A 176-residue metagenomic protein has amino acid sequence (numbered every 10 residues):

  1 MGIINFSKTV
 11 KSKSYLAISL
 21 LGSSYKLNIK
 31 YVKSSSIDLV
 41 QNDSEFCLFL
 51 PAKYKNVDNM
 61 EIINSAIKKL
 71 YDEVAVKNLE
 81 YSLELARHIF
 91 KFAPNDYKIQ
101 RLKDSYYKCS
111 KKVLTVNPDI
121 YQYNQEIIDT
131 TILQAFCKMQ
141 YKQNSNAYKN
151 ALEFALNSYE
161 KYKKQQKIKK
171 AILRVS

Functional and structural regions predicted by a protein language model:
M1-T130, M139-S176: Active-site-proximal or metal-binding-adjacent scaffold patches in catalytic folds
A135: Walker B catalytic acidic pair
